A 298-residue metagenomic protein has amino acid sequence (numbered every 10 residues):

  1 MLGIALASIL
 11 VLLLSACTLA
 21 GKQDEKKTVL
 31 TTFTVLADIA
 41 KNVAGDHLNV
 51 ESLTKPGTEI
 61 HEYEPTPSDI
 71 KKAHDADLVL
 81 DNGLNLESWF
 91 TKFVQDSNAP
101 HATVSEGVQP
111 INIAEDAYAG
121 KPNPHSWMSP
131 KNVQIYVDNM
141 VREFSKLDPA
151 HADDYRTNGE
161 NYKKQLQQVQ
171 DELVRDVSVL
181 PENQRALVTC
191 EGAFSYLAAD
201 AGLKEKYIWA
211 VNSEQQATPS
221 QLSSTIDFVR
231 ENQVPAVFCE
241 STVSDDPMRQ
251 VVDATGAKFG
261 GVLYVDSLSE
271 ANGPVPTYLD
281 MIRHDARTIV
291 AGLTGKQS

Functional and structural regions predicted by a protein language model:
M1-I9: Sec-dependent N-terminal signal peptides
G3, L13-S298: Extracytoplasmic metal-acquisition and chelation regions
